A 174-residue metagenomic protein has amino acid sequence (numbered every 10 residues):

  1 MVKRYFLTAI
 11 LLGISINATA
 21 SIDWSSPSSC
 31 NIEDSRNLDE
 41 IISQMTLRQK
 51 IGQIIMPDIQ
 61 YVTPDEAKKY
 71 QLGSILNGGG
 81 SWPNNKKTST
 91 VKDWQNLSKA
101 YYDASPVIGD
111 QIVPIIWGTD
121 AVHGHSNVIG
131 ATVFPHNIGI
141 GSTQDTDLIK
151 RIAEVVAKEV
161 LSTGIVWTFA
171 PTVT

Functional and structural regions predicted by a protein language model:
M1-V2, R48: Intrinsically disordered, low-complexity sequence elements enriched in Ser/Thr/Gly/Pro
V2-A9: Sec-dependent signal peptide recognition, specifically the positively charged N-region followed immediately by
S15-I16: N-terminal signal peptide c-region/cleavage motif recognized by signal peptidases
S21-T174: N-terminal beta-rich core of secreted/periplasmic extracellular enzymes
